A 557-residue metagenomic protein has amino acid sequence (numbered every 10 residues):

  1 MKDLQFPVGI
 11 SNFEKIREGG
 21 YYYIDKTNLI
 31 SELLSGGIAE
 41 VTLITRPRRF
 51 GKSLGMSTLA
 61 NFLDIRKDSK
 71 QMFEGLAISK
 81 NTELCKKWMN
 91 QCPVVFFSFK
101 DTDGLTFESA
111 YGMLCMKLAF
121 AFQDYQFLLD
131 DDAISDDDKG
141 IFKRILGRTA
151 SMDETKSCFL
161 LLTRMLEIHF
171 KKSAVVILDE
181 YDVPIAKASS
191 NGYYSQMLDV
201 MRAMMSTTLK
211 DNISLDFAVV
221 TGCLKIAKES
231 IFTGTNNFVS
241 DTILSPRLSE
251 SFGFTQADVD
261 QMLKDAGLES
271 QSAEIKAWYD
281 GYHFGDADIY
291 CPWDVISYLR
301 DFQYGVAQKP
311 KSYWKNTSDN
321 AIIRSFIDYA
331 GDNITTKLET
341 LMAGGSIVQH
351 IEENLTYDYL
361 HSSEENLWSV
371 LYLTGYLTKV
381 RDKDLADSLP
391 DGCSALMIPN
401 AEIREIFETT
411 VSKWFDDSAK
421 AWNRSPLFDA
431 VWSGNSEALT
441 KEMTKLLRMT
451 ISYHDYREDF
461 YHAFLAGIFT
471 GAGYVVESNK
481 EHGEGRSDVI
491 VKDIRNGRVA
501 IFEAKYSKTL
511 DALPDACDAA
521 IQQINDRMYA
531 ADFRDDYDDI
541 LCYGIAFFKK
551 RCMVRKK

Functional and structural regions predicted by a protein language model:
M1-R66, K70-N81, L446: Walker A/P-loop-proximal flanking segment of P-loop NTPase domains
V8-R17, T102, S109, M113-K156 (+1 more regions): Conserved P-loop NTPase mechanochemical-coupling segment
G9, E14, D64-F127: P-loop NTPase motor core
F122, C158-H169, Q196-D216, Y529-D532: Substrate-engagement module of ASCE P-loop NTPases
F170-Y194: Conserved P-loop NTPase "ATPase switch" module shared by AAA+ and STAND
V183, Y193-G234: Sensor-1/coupling segment of RecA-like P-loop NTPase cores
K228-T233, D241-R300: Amphipathic alpha-helical segments of the small helical/lid subdomains adjacent to P-loop NTPase cores
F238, Y290-M528, D539, M553-K557: Extended alpha-helical interface modules used as scaffolds for assembling large macromolecular complexes
